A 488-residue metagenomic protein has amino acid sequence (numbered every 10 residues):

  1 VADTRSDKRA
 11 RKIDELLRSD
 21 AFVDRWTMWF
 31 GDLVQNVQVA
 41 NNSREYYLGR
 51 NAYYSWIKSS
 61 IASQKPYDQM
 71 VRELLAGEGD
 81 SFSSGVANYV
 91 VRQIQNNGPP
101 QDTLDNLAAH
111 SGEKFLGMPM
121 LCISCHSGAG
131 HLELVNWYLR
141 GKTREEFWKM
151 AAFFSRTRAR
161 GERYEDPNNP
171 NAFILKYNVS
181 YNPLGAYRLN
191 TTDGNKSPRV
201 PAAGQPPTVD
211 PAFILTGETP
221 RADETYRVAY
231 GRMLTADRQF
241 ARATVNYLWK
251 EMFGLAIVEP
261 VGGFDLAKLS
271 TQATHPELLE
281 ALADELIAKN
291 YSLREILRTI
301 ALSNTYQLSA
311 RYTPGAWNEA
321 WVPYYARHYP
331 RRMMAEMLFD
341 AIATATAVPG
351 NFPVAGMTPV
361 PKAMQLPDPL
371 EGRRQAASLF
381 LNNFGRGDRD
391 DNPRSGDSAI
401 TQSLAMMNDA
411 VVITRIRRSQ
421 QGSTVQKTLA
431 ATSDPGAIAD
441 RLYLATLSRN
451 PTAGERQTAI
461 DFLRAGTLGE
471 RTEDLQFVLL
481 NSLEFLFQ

Functional and structural regions predicted by a protein language model:
V1-A21, N36-V354, T414-T472, L479 (+1 more regions): Primarily short, surface-exposed interaction patches in extracytoplasmic proteins
D24: Metal- or metallocofactor-binding catalytic centers and their adjacent structured scaffolds across diverse enzyme
F30: Key residue(s) within conserved catalytic/signature motifs
A343-M407, R417: Long, His/Glu/Asp-enriched segments that create or flank divalent metal/ion-associated functional microenvironments
